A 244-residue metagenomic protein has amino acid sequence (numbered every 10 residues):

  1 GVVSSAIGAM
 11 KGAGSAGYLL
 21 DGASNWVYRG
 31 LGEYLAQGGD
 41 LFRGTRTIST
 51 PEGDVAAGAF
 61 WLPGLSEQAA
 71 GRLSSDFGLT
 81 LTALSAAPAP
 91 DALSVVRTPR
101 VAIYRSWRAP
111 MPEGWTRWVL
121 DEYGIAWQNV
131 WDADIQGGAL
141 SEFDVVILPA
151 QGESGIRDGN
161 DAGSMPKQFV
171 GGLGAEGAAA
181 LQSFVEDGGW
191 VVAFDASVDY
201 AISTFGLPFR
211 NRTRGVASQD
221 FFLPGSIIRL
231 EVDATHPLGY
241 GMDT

Functional and structural regions predicted by a protein language model:
G1-T244: Intrinsic-disorder/low-complexity accessory segments
